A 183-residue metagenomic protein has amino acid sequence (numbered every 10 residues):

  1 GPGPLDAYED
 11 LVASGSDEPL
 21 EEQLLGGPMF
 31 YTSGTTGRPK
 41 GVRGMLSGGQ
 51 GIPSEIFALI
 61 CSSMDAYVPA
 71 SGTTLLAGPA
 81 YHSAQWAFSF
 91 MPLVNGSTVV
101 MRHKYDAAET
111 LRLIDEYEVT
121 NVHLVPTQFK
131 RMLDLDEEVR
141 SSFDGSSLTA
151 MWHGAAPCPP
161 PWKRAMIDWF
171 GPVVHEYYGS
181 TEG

Functional and structural regions predicted by a protein language model:
G1-G27, R38, S47-L59, L135-D136: ANL superfamily adenylate-forming
G3, Y105-D106, T127, P157: Short beta->alpha linker loops
E9, A108-L111, R140: Short hydrophobic/charged patches on amphipathic alpha-helices used for structural packing and interfaces
P28-F30, G34, V94, T120-L124 (+1 more regions): Gly/Ser/Thr-rich phosphate-binding loop
R38-K40, S97-T98: Structural loop-to-beta junction motif characteristic of Rossmann-like glycosyltransferase folds
K40-R43, I52-S63, T74, L111-L113 (+4 more regions): Adenylate-forming
S47-T73, A77, Y81-N121, L135: Conserved AMP-binding/adenylation subdomain of ANL enzymes
